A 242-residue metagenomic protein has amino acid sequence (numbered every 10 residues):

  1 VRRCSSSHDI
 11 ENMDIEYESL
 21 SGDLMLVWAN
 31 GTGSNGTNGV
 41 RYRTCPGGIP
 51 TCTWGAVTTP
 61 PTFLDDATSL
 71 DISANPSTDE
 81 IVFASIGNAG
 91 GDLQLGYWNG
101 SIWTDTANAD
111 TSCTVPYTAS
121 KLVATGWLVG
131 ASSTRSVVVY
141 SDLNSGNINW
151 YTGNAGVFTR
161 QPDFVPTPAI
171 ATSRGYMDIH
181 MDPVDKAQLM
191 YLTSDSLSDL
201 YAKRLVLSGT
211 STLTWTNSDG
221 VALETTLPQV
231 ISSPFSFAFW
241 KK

Functional and structural regions predicted by a protein language model:
V1-K242: Extracellular, repeat-based ectodomains that mediate carbohydrate processing or recognition
